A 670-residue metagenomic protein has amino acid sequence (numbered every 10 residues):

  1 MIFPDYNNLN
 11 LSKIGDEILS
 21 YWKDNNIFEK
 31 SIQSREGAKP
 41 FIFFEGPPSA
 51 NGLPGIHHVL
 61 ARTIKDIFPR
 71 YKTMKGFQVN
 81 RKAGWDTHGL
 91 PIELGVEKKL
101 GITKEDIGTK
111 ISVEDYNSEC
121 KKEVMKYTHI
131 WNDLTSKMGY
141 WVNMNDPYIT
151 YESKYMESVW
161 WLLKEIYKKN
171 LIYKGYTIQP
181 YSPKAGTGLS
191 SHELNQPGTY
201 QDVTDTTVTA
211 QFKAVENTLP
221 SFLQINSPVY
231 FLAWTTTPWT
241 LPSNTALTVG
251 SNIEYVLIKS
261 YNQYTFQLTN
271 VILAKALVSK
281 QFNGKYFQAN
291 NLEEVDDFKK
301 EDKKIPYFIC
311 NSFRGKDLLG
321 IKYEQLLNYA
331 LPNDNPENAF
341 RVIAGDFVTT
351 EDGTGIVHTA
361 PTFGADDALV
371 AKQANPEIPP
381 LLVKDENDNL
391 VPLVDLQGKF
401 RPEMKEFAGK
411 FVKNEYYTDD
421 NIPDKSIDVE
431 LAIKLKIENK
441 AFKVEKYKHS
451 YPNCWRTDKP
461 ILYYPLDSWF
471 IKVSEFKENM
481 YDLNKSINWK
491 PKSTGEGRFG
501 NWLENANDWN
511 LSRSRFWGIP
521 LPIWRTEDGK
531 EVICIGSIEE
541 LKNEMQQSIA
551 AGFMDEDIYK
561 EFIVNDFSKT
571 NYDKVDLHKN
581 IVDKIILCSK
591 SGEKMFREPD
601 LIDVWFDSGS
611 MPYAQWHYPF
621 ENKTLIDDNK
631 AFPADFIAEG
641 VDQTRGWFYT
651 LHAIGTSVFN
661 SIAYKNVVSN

Functional and structural regions predicted by a protein language model:
I2-L9, I32-N145, S221-F231, P238-N670: Non-cofactor substrate-recognition interfaces
N7-G15, K164-I166: TRNA-binding/sensing appendages of the translation machinery
E17-G37: Positively charged, low-complexity intrinsically disordered leader regions
S118, Q179-L232, W239-L241: Active-site cores that bind ATP or allylic diphosphates and position pyrophosphate for catalysis
K122, H129-S136, W161-E165, L194 (+1 more regions): Conserved core architecture of multi-subunit DNA-directed RNA polymerases
N170: Gly/Thr-rich phosphate-binding loop signature of adenosyl cofactor/nucleotide-binding cores
